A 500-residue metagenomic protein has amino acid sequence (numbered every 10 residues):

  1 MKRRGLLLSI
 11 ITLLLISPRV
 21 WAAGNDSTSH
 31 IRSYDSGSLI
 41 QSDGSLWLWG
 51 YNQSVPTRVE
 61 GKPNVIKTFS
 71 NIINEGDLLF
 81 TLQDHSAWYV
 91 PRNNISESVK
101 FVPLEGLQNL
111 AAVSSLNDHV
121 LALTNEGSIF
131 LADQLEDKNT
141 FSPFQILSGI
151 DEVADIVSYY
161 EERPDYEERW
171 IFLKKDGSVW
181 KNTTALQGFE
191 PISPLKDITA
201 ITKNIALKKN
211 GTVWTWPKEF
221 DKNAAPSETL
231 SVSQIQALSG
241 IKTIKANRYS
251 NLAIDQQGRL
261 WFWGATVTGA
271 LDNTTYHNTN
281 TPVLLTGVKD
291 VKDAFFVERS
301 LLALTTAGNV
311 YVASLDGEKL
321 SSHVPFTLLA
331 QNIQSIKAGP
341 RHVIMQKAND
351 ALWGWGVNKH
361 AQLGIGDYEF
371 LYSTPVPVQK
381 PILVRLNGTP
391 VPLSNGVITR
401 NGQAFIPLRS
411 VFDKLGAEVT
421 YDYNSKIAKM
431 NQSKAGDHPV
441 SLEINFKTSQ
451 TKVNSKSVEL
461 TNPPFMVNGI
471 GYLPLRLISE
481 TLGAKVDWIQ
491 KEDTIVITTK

Functional and structural regions predicted by a protein language model:
K2-A23: Sec-dependent N-terminal signal peptides of Gram-positive bacterial secreted proteins and lipoproteins
G5-L6, F172, A206, S373-K500: Primary recognition of N-terminal secretory signal peptides and signal-anchoring hydrophobic helices
A22-I72, L78-Q83, A87-P91, V120-L121 (+1 more regions): An edge-strand/N-cap motif at the start of beta-rich repeat modules
I31, S38, T68, I72 (+13 more regions): Hydrophobic core register within WD40 beta-propeller blades
D35-S36, G44, G76, H85 (+12 more regions): Short coil/turn segments that connect the beta-strands within blades of beta-propeller domains
D35-S36, W47-P63, W88-G106, F130-G149 (+6 more regions): Short glycine/serine- and acidic-residue-enriched loop/turn motifs that recur at repeat junctions
S36-L39, L48, D77-F80, Y89 (+11 more regions): Conserved core positions of repeat-based scaffolds
A338-K380: Blade-level signature of beta-propeller repeat domains, shared across WD40, Kelch, NHL, RCC1 and BNR/Asp-box propellers
